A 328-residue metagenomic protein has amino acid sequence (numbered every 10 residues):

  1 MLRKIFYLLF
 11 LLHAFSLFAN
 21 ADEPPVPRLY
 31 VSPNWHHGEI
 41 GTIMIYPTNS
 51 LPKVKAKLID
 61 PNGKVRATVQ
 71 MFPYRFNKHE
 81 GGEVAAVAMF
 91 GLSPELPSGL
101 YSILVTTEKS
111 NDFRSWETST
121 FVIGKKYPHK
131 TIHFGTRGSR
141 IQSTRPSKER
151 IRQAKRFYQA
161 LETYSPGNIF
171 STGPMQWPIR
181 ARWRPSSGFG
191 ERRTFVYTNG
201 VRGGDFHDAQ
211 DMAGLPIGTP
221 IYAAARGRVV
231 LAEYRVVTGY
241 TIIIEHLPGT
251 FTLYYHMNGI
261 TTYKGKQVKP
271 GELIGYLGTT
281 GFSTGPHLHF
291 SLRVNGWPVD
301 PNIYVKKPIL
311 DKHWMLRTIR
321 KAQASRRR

Functional and structural regions predicted by a protein language model:
K4-A14: Sec-dependent N-terminal signal peptides
N20-H133: Cationic-aromatic interfacial patches
Y46, Y234, E272-L273, G278-T279: Short, surface-exposed secondary-structure boundary micro-motifs
T120-T238: Surface-exposed, glycine-biased beta-strand/turn segments
K125-Q159, S171, Y263-E272, S291-R328: Acidic, glycine-rich catalytic/binding loops that coordinate metals and/or anionic ligands
V196-V201, V236-Y240, L277-H289: Active-site loop architecture of trypsin-fold serine endopeptidases
I221, G227-V229, G265-L277: A structural signal for short beta-strand/turn segments enriched in small hydrophobics and glycine
Y222-T261, P286: Zn2+-dependent peptidoglycan hydrolase active-site motif and core
